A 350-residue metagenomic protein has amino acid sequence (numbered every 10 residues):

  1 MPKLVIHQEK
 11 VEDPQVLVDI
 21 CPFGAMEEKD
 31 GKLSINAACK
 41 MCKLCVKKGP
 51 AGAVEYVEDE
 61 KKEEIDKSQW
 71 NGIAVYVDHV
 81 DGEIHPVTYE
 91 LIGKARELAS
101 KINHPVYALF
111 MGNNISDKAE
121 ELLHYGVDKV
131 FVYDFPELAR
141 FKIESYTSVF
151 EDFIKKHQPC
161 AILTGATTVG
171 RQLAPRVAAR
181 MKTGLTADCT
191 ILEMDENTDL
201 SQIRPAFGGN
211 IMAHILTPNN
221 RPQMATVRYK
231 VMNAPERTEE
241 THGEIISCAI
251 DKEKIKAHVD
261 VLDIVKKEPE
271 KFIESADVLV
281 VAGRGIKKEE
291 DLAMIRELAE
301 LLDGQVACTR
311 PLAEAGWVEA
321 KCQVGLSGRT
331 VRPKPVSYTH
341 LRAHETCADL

Functional and structural regions predicted by a protein language model:
M1-R342: N-terminal glycine-rich FAD/FM-binding segment characteristic of electron-transfer flavoproteins
H340-L350: Single conserved hydrophobic/aromatic residue that forms the stacking wall/gate of nucleotide- or nucleobase-binding
